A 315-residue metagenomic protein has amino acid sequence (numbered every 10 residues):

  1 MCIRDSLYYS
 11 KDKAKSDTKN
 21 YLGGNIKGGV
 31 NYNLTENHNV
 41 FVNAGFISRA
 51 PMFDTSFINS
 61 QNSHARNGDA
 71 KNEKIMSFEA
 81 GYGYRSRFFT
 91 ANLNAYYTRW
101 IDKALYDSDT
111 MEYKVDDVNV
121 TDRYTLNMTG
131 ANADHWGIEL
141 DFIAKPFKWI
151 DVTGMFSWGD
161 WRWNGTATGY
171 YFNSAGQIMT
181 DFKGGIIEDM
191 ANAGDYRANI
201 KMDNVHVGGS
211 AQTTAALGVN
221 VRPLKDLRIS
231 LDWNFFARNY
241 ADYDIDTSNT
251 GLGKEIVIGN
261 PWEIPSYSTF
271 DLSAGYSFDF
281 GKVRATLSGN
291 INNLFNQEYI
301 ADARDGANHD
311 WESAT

Functional and structural regions predicted by a protein language model:
R4-T35, T168: Signature of Gram-negative outer-membrane beta-barrel scaffolds
R4-Y9, V42-F46, L93-Y97, G154-W158 (+2 more regions): Transmembrane beta-barrel strands of outer-membrane/channel proteins
Y9-D17, N62-D69, S77, R123-M128 (+4 more regions): Extracellular loop and loop/strand-boundary signature of outer-membrane beta-barrel proteins
T18, E36-F78, T90, Y97-T125 (+3 more regions): Surface-exposed extracellular loop regions of Gram-negative outer-membrane beta-barrel proteins, predominantly
G23-I26, N39, I75-E79, T90 (+5 more regions): Transmembrane beta-barrel architecture of outer-membrane proteins
N31, V42, M76-F78, D189 (+2 more regions): Conserved C-terminal beta-signal and adjacent last beta-strands/turns of outer-membrane beta-barrel proteins
Y32-E36, K74, Y84-F88, R99 (+5 more regions): Outer-membrane beta-barrel strand-turn architecture
Y97-R99, T121-I245: Gram-negative outer-membrane beta-barrel transporters
